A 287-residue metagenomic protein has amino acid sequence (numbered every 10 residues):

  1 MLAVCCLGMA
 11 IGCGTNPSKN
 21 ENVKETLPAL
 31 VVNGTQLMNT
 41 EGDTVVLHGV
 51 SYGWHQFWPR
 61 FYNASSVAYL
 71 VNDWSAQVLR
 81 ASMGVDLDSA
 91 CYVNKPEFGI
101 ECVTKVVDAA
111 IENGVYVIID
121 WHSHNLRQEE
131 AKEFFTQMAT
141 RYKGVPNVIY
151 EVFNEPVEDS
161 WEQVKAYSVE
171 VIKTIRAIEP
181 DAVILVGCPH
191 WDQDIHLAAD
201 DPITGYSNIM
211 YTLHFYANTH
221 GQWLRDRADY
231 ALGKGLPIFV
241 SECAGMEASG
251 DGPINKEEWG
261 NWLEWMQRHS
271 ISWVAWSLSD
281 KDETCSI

Functional and structural regions predicted by a protein language model:
M1-V4: Sec-dependent signal peptide recognition, specifically the positively charged N-region followed immediately by
M9-G12: C-terminal motif of bacterial Sec signal peptides marking the signal peptidase cleavage site
G14-V78, V93: N-terminal carbohydrate-binding accessory modules
A29, W54, P59, V115-Y116 (+7 more regions): Extracellular glycoside hydrolase catalytic/binding regions
L37, A68-Y142, P146-V148, V152-V157: Substrate-binding cleft and catalytic face of glycoside hydrolase catalytic domains, especially the flexible beta-alpha
S66-V67, V106, R227, W262: Residues within well-ordered alpha-helices
